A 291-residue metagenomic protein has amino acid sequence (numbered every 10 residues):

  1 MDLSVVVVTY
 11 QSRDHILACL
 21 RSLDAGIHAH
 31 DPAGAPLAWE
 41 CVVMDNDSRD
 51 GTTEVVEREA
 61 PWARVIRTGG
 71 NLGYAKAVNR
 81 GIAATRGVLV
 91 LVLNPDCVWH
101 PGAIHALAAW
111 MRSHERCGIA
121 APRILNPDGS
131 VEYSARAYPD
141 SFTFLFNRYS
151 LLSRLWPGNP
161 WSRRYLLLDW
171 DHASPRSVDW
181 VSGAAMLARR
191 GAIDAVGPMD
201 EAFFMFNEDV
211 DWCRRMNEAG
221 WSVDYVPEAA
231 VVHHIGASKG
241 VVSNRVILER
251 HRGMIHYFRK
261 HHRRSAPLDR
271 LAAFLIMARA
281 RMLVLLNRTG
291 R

Functional and structural regions predicted by a protein language model:
S12-D31: Short, well-formed alpha-helical segments that are part of the catalytic scaffolds of diverse glycosyltransferases
S22, D45-E54, G70, H100: A conserved acidic beta->alpha catalytic loop
T68-T85: Glycine-rich, basic loop-to-helix element that forms the pyrophosphate-binding segment of sugar-nucleotide handling
V90: Short aromatic/hydrophobic "clamp" motif used to bind/position activated sugar donors
V98-S134: Conserved donor NDP-sugar-binding/catalytic core segment of glycosyltransferases
P139-V178: Short, flexible, basic/aromatic active-site loop/helix in glycosyltransferases
D171-A230: A short, conserved alpha-helix in the catalytic core of glycosyltransferases
D211-R291: Active-site-adjacent helix/loop segment of glycosyltransferases that harbors family-specific signature motifs
